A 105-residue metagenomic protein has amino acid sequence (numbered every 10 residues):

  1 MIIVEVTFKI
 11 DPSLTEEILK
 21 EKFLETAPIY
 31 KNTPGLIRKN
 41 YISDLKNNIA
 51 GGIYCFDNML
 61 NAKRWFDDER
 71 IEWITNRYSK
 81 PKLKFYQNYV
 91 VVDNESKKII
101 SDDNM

Functional and structural regions predicted by a protein language model:
M1-I49, M59-D67, K84-M105: Short S/T/G/P-rich N-terminal loop/turn motif that feeds into the first structured element of a domain
G52-F56: Conserved RNP beta-strands of RNA recognition motif
E69-W73: RNA recognition motif
T75-Q87: Conserved short beta-strand edge segments in small beta-sheet-based binding/regulatory domains
